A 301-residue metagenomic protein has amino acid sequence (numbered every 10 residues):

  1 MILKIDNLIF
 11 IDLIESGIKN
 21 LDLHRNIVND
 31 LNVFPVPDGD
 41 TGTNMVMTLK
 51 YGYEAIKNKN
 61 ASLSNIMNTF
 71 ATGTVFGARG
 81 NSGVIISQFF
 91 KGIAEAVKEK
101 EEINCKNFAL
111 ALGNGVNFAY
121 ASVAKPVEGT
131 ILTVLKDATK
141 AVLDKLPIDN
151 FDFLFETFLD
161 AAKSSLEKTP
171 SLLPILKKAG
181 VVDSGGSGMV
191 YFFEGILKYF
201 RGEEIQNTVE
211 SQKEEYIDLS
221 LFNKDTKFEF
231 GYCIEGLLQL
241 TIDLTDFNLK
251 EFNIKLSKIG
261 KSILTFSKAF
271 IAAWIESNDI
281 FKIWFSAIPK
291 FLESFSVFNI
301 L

Functional and structural regions predicted by a protein language model:
M1-A272, K282, F291, L301: N-terminal loops that bind phosphate or other acidic moieties and the adjacent beta-alpha structural core
W274-S277, S286-P289, S294-S296: Intrinsically disordered, low-complexity segments enriched in small polar residues
